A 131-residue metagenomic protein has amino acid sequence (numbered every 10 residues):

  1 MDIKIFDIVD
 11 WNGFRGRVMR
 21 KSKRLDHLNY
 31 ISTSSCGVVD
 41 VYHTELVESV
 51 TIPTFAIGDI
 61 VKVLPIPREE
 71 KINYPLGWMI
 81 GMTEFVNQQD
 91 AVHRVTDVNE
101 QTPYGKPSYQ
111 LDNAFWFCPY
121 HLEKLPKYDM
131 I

Functional and structural regions predicted by a protein language model:
M1, M130-I131: Enriched but not universal
D2, T51-T54: Residue-level "contact hotspot" at macromolecular interaction interfaces
I5-T44, I57, K62-D129: Basic/aromatic-rich interaction segments and small domains that mediate binding to polyanionic partners
E45-T51: Short alpha-helix capping/helix-loop boundary micro-motifs
